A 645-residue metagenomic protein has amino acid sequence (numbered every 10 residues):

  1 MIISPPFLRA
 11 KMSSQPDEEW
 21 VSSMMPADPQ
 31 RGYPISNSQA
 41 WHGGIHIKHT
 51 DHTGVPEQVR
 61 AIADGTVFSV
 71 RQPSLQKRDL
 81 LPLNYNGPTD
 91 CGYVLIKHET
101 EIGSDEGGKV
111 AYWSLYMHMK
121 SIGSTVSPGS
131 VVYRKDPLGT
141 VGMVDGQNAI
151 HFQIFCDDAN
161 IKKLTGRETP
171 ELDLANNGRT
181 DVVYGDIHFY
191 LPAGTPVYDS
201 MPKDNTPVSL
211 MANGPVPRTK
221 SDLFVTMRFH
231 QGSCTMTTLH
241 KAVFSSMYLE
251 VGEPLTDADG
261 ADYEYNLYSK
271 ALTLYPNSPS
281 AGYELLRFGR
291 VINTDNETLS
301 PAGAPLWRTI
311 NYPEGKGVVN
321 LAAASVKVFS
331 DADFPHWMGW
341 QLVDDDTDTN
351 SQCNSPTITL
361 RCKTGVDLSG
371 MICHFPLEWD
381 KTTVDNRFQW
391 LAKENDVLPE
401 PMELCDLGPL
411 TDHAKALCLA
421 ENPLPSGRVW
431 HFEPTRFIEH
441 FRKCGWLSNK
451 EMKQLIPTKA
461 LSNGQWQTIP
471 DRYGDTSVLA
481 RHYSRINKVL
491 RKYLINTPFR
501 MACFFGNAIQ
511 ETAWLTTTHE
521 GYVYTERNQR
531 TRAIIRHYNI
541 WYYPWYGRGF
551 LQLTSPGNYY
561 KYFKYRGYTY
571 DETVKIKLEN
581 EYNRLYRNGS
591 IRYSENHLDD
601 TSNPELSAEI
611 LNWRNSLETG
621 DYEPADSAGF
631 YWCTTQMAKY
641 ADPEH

Functional and structural regions predicted by a protein language model:
I2-P34, A40, E106-G107, G123 (+5 more regions): Cell-wall glycan-active module
S14-P16, N37-A40, T53, R60 (+7 more regions): Extracellular/periplasmic catalytic domains that process cell-envelope and extracellular macromolecules
P26-A61, Q72-Y85, H151-I154: Short glycine/threonine/proline-enriched tight-turn/helix- or strand-capping micro-motif at secondary-structure
H46, V59-A61, V94-K97, W113-H118 (+8 more regions): Structural recognition of the beta-strand scaffold that forms the well-ordered cores of secreted hydrolase catalytic
H52-G54, P73-L75, E101-G103, S121-I122 (+6 more regions): Solvent-exposed loop/turn segments at secondary-structure junctions within structured extracellular/periplasmic domains
I62-T125, G142-Q153, T219, L223-V225 (+2 more regions): Zn2+-dependent peptidoglycan hydrolase active-site motif and core
G65, G129-L138: A structural signal for short beta-strand/turn segments enriched in small hydrophobics and glycine
W541-Y542, Y546-Q636: Acidic, glycine-rich loop-and-strand cores that form catalytic or ligand-binding grooves in diverse globular domains
